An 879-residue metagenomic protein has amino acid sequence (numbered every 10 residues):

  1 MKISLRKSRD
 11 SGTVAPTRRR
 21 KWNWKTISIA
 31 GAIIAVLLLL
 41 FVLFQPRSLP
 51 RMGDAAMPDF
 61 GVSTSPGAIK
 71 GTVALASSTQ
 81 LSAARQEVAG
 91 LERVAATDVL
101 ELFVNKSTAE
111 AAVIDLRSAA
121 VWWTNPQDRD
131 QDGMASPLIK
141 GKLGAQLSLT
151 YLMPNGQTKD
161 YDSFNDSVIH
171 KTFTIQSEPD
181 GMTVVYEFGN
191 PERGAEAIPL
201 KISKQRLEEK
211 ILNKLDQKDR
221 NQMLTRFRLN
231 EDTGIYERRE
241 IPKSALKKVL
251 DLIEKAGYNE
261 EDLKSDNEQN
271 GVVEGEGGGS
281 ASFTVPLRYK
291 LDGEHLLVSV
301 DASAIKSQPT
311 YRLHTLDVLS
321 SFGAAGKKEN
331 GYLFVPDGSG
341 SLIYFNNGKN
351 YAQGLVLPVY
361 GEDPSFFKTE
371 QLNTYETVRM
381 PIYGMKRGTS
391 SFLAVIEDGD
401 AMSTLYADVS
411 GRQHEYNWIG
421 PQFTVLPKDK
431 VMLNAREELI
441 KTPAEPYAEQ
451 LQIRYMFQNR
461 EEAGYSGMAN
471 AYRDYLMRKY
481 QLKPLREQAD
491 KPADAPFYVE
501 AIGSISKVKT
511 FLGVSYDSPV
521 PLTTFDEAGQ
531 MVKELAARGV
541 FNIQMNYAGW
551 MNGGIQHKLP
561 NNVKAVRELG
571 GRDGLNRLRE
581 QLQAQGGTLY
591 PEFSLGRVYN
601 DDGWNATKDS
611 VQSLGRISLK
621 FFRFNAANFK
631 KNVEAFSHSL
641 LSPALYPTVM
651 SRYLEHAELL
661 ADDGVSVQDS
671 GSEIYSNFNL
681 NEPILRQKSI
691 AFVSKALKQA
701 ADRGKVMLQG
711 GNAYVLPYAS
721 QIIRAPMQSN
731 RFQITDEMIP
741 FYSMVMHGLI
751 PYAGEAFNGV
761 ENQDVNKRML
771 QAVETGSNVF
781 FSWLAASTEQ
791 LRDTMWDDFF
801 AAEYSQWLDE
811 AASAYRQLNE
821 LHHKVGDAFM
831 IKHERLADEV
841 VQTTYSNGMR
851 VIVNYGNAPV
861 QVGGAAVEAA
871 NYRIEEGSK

Functional and structural regions predicted by a protein language model:
M1-N23: N-terminal Lys/Arg-rich, disordered targeting/topogenic segments
K25-G31, L40-L485, G864, E868: N-terminal accessory beta-strand-rich subdomains and adjacent acidic, glycine-rich linkers that precede catalytic cores
F44, V104, A109-L116, T377 (+5 more regions): Active-site-proximal substrate-binding groove within the catalytic cores of carbohydrate-active enzymes
V99, V300, L535, L582 (+2 more regions): Conserved, mostly hydrophobic/aromatic
A109-E110, A119, N190-E192, A304-K306 (+4 more regions): Solvent-exposed loop/turn segments at secondary-structure junctions within structured extracellular/periplasmic domains
L297-V298, F541-M551, L589-L595, H656-N679: Short acidic catalytic loops
A471-L482, T524-E534, L641-S666: An active-site-proximal structural segment forming one wall of the substrate-binding cleft that immediately precedes
P492-T648: Aromatic-lined carbohydrate-binding/catalytic grooves of carbohydrate-active enzymes
